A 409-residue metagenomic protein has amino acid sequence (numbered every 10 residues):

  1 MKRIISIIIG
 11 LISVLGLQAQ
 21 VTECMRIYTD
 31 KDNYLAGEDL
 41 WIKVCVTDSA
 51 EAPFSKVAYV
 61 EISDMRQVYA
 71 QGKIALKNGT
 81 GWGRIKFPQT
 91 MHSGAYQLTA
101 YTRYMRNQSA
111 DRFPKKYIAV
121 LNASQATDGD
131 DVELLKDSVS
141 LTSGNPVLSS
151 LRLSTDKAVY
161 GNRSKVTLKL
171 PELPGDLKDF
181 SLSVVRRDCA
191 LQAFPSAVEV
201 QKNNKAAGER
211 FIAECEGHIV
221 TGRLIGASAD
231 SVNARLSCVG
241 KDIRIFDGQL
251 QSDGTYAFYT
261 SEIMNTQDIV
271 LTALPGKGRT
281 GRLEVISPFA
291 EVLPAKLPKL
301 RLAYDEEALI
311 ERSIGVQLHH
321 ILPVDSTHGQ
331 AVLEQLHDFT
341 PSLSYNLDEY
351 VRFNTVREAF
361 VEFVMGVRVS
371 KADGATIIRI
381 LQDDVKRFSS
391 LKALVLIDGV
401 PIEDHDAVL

Functional and structural regions predicted by a protein language model:
M1-E23, L170: Bacterial Sec-dependent N-terminal signal peptides
Q20-C24, Y28, D32-A75: Contiguous segments within soluble domain cores/interaction surfaces
K31, L35, P88-S93, T102-D253 (+1 more regions): Surface-exposed, low-complexity/disordered segments and acidic/polar micro-motifs at processing/linker regions
Y59-S63, S181-S183, R235-S237, L394-L396: Beta-strand signatures of extracellular beta-sandwich domains
K77-I85, S252-A257: Aromatic sugar-binding surface patches on proteins that engage polysaccharides or sugar-phosphate polymers
V361-V395: Extracytoplasmic beta-strand/coil segments of soluble accessory domains associated with Gram-negative outer-membrane
V400-L409: Short acidic/polar hinge/loop motifs at secondary-structure boundaries that mediate gating or recognition
